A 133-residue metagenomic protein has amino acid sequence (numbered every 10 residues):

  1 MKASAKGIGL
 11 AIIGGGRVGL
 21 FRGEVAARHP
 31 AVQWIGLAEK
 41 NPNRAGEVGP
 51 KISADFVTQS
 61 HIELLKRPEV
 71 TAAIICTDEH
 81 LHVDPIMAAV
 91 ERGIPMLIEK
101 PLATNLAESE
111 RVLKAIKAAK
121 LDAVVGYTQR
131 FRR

Functional and structural regions predicted by a protein language model:
M1-I52: N-terminal Rossmann-like dinucleotide-binding module
G9, Q33-W34, E69-A72, P95 (+1 more regions): Structural signature of beta-strand start/N-cap positions in the alpha/beta core of ABC transporter nucleotide-binding
G15, I75, P101, G126-Y127: Glycine- and other small-residue-rich loops at beta-strand/loop junctions that grip anionic moieties
G16, K40, H61-E63, Q129: Short, solvent-exposed coil/turn elements at secondary-structure transition points
R17, N43-R44, H80-V83, T104 (+1 more regions): Short alpha-helical
I52-A115: Beta-loop-alpha module in the N-terminal Rossmann-like domain of NAD(P)-dependent dehydrogenases, especially those
A103-R133: A contiguous active-site-proximal alpha/beta segment in oxidoreductase catalytic domains
